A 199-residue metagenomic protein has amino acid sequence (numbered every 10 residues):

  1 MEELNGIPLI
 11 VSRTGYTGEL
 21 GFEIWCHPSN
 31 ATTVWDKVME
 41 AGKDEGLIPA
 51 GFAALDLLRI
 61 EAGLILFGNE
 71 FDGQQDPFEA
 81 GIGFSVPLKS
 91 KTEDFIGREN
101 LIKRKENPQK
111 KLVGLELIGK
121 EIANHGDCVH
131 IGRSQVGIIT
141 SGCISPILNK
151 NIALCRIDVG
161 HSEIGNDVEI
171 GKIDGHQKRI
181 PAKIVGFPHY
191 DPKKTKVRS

Functional and structural regions predicted by a protein language model:
M1-S199: Conserved, structured C-terminal
